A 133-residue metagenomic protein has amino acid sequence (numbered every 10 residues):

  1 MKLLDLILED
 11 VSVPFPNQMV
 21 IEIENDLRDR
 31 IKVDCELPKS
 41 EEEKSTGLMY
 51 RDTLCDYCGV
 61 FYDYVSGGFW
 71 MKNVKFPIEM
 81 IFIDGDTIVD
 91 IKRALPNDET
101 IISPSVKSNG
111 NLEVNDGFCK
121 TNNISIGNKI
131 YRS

Functional and structural regions predicted by a protein language model:
M1-V11: Charge-dense, intrinsically disordered terminal/linker segments
D10-S133: Compact, glycine-rich, soluble single-domain proteins
